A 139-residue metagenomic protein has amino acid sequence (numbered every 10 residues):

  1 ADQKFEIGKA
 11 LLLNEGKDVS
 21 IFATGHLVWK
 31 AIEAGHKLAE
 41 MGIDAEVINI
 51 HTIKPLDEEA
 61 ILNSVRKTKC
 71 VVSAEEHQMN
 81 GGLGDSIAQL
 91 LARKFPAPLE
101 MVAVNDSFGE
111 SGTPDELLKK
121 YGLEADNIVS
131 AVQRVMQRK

Functional and structural regions predicted by a protein language model:
A1-K139: Thiamine diphosphate
